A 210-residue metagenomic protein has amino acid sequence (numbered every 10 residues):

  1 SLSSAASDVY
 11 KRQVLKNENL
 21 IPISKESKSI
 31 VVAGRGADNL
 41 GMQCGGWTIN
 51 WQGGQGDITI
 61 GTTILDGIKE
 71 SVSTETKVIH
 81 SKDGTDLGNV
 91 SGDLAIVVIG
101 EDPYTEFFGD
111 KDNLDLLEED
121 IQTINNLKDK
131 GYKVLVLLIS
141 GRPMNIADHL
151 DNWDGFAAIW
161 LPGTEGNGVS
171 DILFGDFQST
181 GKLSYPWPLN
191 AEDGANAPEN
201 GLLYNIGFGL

Functional and structural regions predicted by a protein language model:
S1-A6, Y10: Single conserved hydrophobic/aromatic residue that forms the stacking wall/gate of nucleotide- or nucleobase-binding
L15-A33, V72, L87-D93, K128-D129: Glycine-rich phosphate/diphosphate-binding loops that line cofactor/substrate pockets in enzymes
I21-I23, T74-K82, L135-L138, Q178-L189 (+1 more regions): Acidic/polar loop patches that form or flank catalytic/metal-binding clefts of enzymes that bind anionic ligands
S24-E26, A33-G36, L40-M42, S81-D83 (+4 more regions): Generic beta-strand/beta-sheet core signal
D38-D66, E70-S71, F107-E118: Glycine- and acidic-residue-enriched helix-capping/strand-helix junction motifs
I79-G131, L137-D151: Hydrophobic helix-and-loop "lid/oligomerization" segment in the mid-to-C-terminal part of catalytic domains
A157-E192: Active-site-proximal C-terminal subdomain of hydrolase catalytic domains
N196-L210: A structural supersecondary motif
